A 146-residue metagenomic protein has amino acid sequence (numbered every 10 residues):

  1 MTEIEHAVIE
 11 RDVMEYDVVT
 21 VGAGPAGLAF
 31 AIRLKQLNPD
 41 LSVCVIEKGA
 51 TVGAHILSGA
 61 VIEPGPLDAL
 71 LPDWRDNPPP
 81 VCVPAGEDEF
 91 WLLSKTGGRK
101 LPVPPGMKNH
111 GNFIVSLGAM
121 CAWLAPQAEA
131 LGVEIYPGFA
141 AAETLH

Functional and structural regions predicted by a protein language model:
M1-E15: A short, basic/flexible loop-to-alpha-helix module at the beginning of a structural domain
Y16-C44: N-terminal Rossmann-like FAD-binding beta1-loop-alpha1 element of flavoenzymes
A23, E47-G49, P137-F139: Glycine-rich, histidine-containing beta strand-loop boundary motifs that form or position
K48-K95: N-terminal FAD cofactor-binding segment of flavoenzymes
V81-A85, E89-H146: Feature captures the FAD/FMN-dependent oxidoreductase FAD-binding
